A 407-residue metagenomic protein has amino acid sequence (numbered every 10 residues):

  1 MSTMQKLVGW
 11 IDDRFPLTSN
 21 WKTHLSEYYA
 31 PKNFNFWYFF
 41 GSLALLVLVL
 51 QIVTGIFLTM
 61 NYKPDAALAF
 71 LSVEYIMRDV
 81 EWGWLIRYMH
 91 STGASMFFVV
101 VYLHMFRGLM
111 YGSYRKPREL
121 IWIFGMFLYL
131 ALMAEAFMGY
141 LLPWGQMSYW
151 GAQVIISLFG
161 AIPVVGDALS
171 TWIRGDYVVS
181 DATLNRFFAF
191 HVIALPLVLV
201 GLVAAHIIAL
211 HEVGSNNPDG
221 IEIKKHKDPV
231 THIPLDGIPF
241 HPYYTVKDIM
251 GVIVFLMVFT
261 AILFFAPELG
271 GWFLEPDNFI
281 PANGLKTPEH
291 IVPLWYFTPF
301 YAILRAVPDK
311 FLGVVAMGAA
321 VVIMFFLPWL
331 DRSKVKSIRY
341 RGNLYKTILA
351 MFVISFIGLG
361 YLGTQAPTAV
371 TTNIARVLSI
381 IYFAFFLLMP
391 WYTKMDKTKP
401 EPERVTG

Functional and structural regions predicted by a protein language model:
M1-G93, V100-G407: Membrane-embedded and interfacial regions of multi-pass energy-transducing membrane proteins
